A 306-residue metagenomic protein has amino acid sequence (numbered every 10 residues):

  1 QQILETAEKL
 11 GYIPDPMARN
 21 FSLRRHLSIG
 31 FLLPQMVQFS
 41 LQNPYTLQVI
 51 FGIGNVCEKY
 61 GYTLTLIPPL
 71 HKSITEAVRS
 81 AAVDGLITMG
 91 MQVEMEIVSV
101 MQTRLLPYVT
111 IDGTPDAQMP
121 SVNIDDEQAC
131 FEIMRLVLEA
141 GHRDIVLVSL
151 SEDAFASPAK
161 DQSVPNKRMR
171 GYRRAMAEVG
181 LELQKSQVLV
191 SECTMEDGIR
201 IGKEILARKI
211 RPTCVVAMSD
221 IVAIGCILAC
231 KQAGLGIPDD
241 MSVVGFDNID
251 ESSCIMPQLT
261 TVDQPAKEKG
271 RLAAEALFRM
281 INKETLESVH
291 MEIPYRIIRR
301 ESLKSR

Functional and structural regions predicted by a protein language model:
Q1-L27, M176, K304: N-terminal helix-turn-helix DNA-binding module of bacterial transcription factors
K9-L10, I50-Y60, Q102-T110, T114-R306: Bacterial carbohydrate/catabolite-sensing allosteric modules
D15, N43, M95, Q162-N166 (+1 more regions): Serine-centered coil/turn micro-motif
P16, L23-R135, E139, A207: Alpha-helical recognition/docking segments in bacterial nutrient-uptake and carbohydrate-utilization systems
